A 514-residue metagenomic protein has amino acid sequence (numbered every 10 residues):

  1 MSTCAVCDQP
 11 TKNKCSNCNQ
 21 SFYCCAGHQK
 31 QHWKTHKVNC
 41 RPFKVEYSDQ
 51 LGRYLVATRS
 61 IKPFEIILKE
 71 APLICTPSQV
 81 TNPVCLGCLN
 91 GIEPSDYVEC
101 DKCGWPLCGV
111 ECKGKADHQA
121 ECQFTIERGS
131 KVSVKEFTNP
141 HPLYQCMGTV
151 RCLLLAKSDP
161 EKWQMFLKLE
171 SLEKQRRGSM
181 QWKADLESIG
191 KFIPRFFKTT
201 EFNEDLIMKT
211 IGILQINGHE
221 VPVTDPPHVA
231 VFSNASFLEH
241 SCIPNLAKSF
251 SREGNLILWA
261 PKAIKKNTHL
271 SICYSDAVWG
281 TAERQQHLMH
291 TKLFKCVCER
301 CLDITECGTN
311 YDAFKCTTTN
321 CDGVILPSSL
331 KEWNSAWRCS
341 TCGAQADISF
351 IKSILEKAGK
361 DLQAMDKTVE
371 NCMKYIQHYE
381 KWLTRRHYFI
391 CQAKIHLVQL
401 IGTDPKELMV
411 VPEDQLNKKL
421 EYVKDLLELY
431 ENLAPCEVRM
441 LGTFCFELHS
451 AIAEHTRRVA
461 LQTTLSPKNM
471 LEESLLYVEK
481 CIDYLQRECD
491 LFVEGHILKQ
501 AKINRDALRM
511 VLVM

Functional and structural regions predicted by a protein language model:
M1-M514: Short alpha-helical interaction motifs and adjacent low-complexity tails used for partner binding in regulatory proteins
